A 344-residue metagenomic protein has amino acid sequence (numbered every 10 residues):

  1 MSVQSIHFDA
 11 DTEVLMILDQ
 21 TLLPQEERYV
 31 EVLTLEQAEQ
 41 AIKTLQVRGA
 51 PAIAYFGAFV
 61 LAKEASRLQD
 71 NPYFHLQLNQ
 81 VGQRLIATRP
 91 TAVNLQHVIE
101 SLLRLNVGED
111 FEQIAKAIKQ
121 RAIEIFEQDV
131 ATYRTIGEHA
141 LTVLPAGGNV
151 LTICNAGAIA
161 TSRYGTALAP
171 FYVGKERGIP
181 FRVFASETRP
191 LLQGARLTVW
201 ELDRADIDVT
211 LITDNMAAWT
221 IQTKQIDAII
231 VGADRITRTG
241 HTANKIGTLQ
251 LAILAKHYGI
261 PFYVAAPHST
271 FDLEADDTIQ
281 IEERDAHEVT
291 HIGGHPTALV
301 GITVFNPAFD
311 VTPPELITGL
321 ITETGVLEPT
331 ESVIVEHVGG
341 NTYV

Functional and structural regions predicted by a protein language model:
Q4-E109: Long amphipathic alpha-helical segments
V30-Q46, T142-V150, I292-G301: Short, hydrophobic/aliphatic alpha-helical segments
E31, L35-A38, A50, A54 (+13 more regions): Generic structural signal for well-ordered, non-membrane alpha-helical segments in soluble metabolic enzymes
T44-G57, N155-R163, N306-I321: Conserved phosphate/anionic-ligand binding catalytic regions in large, soluble enzymes, centered on
N94-V150, A185-I229: Ligand-binding beta-strand-loop-alpha-helix segment within the catalytic cores of soluble metabolic enzymes
L141-A160, V173-E176, V183: Glycine-rich beta-alpha loop segments
Y164-E176, A252: Histidine-anchored nucleotide/phosphate-binding helix
P180-F181, E187-V344: Conserved phosphate- and dinucleotide-binding cores of soluble alpha/beta proteins, encompassing both enzyme active
